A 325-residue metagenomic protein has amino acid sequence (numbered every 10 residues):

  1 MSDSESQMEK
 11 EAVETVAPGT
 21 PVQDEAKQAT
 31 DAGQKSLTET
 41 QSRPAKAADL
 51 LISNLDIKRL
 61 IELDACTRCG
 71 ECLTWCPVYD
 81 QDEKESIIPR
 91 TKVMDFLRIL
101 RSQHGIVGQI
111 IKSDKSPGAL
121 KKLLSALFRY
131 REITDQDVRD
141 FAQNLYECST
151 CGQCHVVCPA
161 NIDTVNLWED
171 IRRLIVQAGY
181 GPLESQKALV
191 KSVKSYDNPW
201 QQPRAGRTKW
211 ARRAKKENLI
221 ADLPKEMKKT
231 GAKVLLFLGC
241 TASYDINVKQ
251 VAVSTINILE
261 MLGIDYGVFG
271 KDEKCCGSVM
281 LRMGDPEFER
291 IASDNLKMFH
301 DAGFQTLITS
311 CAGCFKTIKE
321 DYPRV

Functional and structural regions predicted by a protein language model:
S2-G33: Intrinsically disordered, low-structural-confidence terminal and linker regions
P21, T30-R68, V78-D80, S86-R101: N-terminal cysteine/histidine-rich coordination modules
D24-K27, L37-Q41, I220-K225: Short acidic/polar alpha-helix capping motifs at helix-coil junctions
A45, S53-D64, V93, L97-V325: Iron-sulfur-cluster electron-transfer modules
C69-C72, C154: Cysteine-cluster motifs in flexible loop/terminal segments that predominantly coordinate metals
K84-E85, N166: Short Cys/His-rich "knuckle" micro-motifs
